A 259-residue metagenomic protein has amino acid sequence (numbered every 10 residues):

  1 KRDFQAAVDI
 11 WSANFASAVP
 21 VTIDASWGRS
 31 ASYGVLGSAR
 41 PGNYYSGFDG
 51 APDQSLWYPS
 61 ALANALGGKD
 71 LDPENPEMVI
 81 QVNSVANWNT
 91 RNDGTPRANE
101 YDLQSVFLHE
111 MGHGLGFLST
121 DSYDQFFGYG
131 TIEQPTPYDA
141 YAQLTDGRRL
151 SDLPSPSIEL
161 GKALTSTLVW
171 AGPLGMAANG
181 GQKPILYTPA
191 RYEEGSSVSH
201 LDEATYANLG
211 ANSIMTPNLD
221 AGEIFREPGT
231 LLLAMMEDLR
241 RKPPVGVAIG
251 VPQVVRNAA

Functional and structural regions predicted by a protein language model:
K1-L108, H113-V245: Extracellular zinc-dependent metalloprotease catalytic-domain scaffold
K242-A259: Short, threonine-centered small-residue motifs that mark membrane-proximal processing/anchoring sites and TM-junction
